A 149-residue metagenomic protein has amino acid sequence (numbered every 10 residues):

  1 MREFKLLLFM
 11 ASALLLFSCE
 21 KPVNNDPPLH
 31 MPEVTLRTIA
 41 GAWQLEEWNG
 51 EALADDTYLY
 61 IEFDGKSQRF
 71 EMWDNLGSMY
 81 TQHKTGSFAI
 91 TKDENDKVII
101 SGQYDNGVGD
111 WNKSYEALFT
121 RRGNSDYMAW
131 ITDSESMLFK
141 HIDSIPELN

Functional and structural regions predicted by a protein language model:
M1-L8: Bacterial N-terminal signal peptides that target proteins for export
L15-S18: C-terminal motif of bacterial Sec signal peptides marking the signal peptidase cleavage site
N24-P28, T81-D93, Y127-N149: Edge beta-strand at a domain terminus
D26-Q44: N-terminal helix-cap/turn-to-beta initiation motif at the start of protein domains
G41-S67, Q103-W111: Short, solvent-exposed loop/hinge segments that bridge or flank secondary-structure elements
E47, E71-N75, I100-N106, M128-T132: Short beta-strand segments that buttress and anchor functional surface loops
L53-K97: N-terminal glycine/threonine-rich, aromatic-flanked beta-hairpin/loop signature
D96-R121: An anionic, turn-rich surface loop/hairpin at beta-sheet edges that serves as a generic interaction/coordination patch
